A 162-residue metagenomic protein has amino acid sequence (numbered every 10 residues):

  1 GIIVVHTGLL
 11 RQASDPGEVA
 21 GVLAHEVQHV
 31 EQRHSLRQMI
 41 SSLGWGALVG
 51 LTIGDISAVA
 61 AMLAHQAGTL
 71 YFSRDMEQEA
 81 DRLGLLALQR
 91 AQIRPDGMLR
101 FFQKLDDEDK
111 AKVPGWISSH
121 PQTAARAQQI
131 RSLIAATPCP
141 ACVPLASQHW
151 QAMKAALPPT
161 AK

Functional and structural regions predicted by a protein language model:
G1-K162: A Zn2+-metalloprotease active-site environment signal
